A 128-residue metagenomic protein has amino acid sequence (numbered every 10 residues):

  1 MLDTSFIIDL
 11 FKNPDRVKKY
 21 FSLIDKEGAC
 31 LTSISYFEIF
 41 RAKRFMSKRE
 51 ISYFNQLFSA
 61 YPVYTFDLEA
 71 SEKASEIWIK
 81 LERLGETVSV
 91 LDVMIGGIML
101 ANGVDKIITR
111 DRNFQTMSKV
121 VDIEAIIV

Functional and structural regions predicted by a protein language model:
M1-L31, R41-Q56: Short, well-structured N-terminal submotif of metal-dependent ribonuclease cores
L2-D3, T32, V88-S89, D111 (+1 more regions): Histidine- and aromatic-rich ligand-binding microenvironments
D3-T4, I39, A74, M99: Generic structural signal for small/hydrophobic residues in well-ordered secondary structure, especially within
F6-I7, S35, A70, M94-I95 (+1 more regions): Alpha-helix capping/helix-boundary segments
V17, Y36, I51-F54, S71-A74 (+1 more regions): A general structural signal for well-ordered alpha-helical segments in protein cores
S47-E50, L81-E82, E124-I127: Short, hinge-like loop/turn segments at secondary-structure boundaries
V63-K106, R110: Active-site neighborhoods of divalent-metal-dependent phosphate/nucleic-acid chemistry enzymes
N102-V128: Acidic, PIN/NYN-like endoribonuclease modules and their adjacent C-terminal/linker elements
